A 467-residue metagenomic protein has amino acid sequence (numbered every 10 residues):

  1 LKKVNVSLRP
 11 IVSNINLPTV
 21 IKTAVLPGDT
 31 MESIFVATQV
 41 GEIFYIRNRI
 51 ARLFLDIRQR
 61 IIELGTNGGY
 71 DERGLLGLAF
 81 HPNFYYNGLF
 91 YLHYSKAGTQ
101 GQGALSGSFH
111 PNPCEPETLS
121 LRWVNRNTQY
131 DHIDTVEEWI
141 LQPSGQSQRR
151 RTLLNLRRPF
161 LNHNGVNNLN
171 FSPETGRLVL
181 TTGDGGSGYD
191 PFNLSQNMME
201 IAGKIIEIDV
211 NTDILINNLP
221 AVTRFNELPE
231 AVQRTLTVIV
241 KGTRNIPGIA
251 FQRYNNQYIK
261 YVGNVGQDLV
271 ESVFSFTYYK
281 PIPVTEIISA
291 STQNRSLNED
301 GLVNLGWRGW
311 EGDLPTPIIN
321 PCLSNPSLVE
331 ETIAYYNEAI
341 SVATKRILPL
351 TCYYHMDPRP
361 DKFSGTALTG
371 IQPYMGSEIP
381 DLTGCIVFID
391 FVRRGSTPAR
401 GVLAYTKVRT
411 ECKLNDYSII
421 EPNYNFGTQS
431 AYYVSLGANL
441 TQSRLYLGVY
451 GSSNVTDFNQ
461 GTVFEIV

Functional and structural regions predicted by a protein language model:
L1, T30-R58, P143, R400 (+1 more regions): Beta-propeller domains
L1-L17, Q146-R151, V232-R234, I420-P422: A short helix->beta-strand "capping" segment at the edge of beta-propeller domains
P10-G41, G365-M375: Beta-strand-rich domains and repeat architectures in extracellular enzymes and scaffolds, especially beta-propellers
I50-F80: Blade-loop segments of beta-propeller domains
D56-Q59, L153-R158, E421-F426: Short loop/turn motifs that cap or connect beta-strands within the blades of beta-propeller-type repeat domains
G65-G68, R73-L75, Y85, A97-G98 (+8 more regions): Beta-propeller domain segments
G103-N170: Asp-box/WD-like beta-propeller blade repeats and closely related beta-sheet repeat scaffolds
